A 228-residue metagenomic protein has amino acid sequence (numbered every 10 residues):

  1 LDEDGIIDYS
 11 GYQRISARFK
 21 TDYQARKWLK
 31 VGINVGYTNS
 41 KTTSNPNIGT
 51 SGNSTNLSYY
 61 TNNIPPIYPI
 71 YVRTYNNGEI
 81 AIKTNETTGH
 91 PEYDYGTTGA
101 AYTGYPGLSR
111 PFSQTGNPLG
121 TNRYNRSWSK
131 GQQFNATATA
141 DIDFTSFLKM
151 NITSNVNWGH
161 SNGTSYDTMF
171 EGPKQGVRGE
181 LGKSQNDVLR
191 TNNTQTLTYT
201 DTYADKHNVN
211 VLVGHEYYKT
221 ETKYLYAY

Functional and structural regions predicted by a protein language model:
L1-D2: Transmembrane beta-strand segments that form the barrel wall of outer-membrane beta-barrel proteins
I6-I7, D22-Q133, N151-Y228: Surface-exposed loop/interface segments of Gram-negative outer-membrane beta-barrel transport/assembly proteins
Y12-R18: Transmembrane beta-barrel architecture of outer membranes
A136: A cytosolic small-molecule/anion-sensing beta-strand core signal
D143: Functionally critical loop-and-helix segments that line ligand-binding/catalytic clefts of soluble enzyme domains
L148: An active-site-proximal structural segment forming one wall of the substrate-binding cleft that immediately precedes
